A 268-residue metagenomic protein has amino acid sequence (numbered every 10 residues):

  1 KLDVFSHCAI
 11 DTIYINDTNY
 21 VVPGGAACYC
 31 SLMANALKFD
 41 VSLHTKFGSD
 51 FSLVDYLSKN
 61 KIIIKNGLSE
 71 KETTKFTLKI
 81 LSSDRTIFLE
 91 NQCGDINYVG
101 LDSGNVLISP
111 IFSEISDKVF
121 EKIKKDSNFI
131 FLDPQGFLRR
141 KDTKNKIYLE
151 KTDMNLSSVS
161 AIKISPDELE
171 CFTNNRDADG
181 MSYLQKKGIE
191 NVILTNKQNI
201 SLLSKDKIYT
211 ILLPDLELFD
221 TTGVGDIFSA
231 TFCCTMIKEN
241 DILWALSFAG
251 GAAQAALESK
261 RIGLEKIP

Functional and structural regions predicted by a protein language model:
L2, I10-V21, A36-F129: Conserved N-terminal subdomain of the carbohydrate kinase-like
S6-C8, I227: Active-site metal-binding loops of divalent metal-dependent hydrolases
Y20-L32: Short catalytic helix/loop segments, enriched in acidic residues and glycine and frequently bearing histidine
S31-D40, T235-K238: Alpha-helix C-terminal capping segments
A34, S165, G225: Short, conserved phosphate/pyrophosphate- and ester-handling motifs at nucleotide-, phospho-/glycolipid
L43-K46, F131-Q135, I162-P166: Short internal beta-strands
R139-T210: Conserved phosphate/ATP/ADP-binding segment of small-molecule kinases
K187, N191, P214-P268: Conserved post-catalytic alpha-helical subdomain immediately downstream of the catalytic base and nucleotide-binding
